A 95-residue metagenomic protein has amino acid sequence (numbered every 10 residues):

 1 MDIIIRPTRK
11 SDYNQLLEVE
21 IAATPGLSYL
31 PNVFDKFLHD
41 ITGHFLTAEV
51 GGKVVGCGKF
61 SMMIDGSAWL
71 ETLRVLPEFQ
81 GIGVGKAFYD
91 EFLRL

Functional and structural regions predicted by a protein language model:
M1-N32: Short amphipathic alpha-helix that is part of the acyltransferase structural core
D2, F45-T47: N-terminal "mature head" segments of proteins
K36-I41: Short loop/turn motifs at secondary-structure junctions and domain boundaries
T47, K53-S61, W69-R74: Conserved beta-strand in the GNAT
V75-P77, G81-L95: Conserved acetyl-CoA-binding loop-helix of GNAT-fold acetyltransferases
